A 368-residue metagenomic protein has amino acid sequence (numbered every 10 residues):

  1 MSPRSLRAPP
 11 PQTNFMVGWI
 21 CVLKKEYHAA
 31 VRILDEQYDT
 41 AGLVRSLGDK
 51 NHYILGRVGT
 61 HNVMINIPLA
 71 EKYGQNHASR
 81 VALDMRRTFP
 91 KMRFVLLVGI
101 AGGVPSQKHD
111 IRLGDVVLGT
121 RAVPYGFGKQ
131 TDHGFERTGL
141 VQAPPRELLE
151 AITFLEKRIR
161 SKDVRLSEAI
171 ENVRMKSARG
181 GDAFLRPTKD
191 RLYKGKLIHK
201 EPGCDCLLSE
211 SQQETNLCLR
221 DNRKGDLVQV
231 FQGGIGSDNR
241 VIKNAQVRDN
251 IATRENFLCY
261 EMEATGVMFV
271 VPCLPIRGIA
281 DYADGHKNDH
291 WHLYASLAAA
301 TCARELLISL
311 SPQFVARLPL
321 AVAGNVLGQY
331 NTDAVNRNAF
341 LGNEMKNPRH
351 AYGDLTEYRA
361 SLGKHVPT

Functional and structural regions predicted by a protein language model:
S2-N325, P367: Intrinsic-disorder/coil detector with helix-boundary
I276, V322-T368: Long, low-complexity intrinsically disordered regions enriched in small/polar and proline/glycine residues
